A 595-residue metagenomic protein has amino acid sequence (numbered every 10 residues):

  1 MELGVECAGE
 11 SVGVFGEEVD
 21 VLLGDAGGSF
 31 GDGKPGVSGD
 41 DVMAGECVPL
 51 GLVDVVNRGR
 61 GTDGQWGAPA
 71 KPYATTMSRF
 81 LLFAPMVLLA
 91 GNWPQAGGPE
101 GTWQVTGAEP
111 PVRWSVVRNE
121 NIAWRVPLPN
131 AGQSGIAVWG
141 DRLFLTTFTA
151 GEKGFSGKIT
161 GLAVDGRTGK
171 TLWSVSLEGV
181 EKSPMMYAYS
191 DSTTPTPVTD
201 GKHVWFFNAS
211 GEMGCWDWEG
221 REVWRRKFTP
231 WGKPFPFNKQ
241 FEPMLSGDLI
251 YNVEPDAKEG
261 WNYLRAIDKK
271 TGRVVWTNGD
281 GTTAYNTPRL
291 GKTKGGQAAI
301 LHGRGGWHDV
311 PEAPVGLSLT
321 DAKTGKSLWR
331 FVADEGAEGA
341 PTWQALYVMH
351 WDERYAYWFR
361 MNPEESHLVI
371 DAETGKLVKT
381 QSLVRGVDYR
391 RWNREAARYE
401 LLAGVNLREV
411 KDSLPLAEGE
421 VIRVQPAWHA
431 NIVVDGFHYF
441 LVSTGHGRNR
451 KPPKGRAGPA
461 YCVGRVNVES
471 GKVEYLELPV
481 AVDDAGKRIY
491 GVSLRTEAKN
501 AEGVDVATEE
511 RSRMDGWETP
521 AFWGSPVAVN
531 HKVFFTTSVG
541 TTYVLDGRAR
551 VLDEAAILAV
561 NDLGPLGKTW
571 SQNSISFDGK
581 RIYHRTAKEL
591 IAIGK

Functional and structural regions predicted by a protein language model:
E2-C7, V19-D20, D41: Low-complexity, glycine/proline/serine-enriched flexible coil segments that act as short hinges or interruptions within
E17-E18, R167: Charged/polar low-complexity intrinsically disordered segments
L22-P72: Polybasic, low-complexity intrinsically disordered segments
K71-F80: Positively charged n-region of N-terminal signal peptides that target proteins for export
R79-L89: Sec-dependent N-terminal signal peptides
A90-K595: Noncatalytic, solvent-exposed loop/strand surfaces of beta-propeller-type extracellular/periplasmic domains
